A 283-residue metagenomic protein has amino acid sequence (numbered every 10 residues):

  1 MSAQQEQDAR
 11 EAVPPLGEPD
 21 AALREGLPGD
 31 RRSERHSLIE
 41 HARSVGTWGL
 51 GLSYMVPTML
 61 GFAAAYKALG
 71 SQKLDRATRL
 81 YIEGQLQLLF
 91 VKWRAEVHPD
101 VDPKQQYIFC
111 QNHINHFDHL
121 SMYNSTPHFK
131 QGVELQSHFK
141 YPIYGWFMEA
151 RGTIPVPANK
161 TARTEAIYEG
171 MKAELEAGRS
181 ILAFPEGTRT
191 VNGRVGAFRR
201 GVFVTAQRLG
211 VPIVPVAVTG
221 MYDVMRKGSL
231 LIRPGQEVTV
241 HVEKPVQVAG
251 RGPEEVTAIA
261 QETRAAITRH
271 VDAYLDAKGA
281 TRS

Functional and structural regions predicted by a protein language model:
S2-L38, A42, E165-S283: Non-catalytic C-terminal accessory region of glycerolipid acyltransferases and related lyso-lipid remodeling enzymes
S2-Y107, S121: Membrane-anchoring hydrophobic helices of lipid-metabolizing enzymes
P57-R76, L88-F90, V101-T161: Catalytic core of membrane glycerolipid acyltransferases/transacylases, capturing the structured, soluble-facing
Y81, D118-S121, E134, I143 (+3 more regions): Hydrophobic alpha-helical segments typical of transmembrane helices and their membrane-interface/capping positions
I82, T153-P157, G187-T188: Short, basic, glycine/proline-bearing loop/turn elements
A95, F109, G132-V133, V240-V242: Generic preference for hydrophobic
A95, K104, Y141, E165-Y168: Structural motif corresponding to alpha-helix initiation and N-cap regions
